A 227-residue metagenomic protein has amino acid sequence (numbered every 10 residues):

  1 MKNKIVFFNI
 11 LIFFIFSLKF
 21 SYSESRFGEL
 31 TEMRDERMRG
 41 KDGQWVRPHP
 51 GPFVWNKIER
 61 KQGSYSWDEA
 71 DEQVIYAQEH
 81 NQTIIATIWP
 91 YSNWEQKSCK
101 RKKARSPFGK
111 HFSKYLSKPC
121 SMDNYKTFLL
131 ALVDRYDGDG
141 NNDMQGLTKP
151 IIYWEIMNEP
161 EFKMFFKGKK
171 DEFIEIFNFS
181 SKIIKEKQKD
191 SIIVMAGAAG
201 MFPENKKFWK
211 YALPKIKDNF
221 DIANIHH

Functional and structural regions predicted by a protein language model:
K2-S23: Classical Sec-dependent N-terminal signal peptides that target proteins to the secretory pathway
Y22-I151, E155, E161: N-terminal substrate-binding region of glycoside hydrolase catalytic domains
Q62, S117, F165-K169, A199: Pocket-edge positions in alpha/beta enzyme catalytic cores
S92-N93, F162-M164, G200-P203: Short, small-residue-enriched loops and turns at beta-alpha junctions that line or gate enzyme active sites
Q96-K100, F165-K169, N205-K206: Short, solvent-exposed loop/turn and secondary-structure capping segments
D134, K170-H227: Noncatalytic carbohydrate-binding groove/subsite architecture in carbohydrate-active enzymes
M157-E159, A196-G197: Glycine-rich beta-strand-to-loop/alpha-helix junction loops that act as flexible
E159-F166, N224: Active-site-proximal beta-alpha loop/turn segments in soluble metabolic enzymes
